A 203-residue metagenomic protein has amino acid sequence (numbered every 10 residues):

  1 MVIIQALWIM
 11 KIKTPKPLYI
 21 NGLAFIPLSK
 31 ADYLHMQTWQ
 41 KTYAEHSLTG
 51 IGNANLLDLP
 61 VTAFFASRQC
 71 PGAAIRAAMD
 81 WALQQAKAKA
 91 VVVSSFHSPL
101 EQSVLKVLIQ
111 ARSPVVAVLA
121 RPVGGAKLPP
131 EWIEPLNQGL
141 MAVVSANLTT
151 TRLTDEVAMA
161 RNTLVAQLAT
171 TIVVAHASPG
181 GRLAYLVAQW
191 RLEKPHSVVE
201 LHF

Functional and structural regions predicted by a protein language model:
L7-F203: Glycine-biased, small-residue-rich flexible motifs in mid-sequence functional cores and linkers
